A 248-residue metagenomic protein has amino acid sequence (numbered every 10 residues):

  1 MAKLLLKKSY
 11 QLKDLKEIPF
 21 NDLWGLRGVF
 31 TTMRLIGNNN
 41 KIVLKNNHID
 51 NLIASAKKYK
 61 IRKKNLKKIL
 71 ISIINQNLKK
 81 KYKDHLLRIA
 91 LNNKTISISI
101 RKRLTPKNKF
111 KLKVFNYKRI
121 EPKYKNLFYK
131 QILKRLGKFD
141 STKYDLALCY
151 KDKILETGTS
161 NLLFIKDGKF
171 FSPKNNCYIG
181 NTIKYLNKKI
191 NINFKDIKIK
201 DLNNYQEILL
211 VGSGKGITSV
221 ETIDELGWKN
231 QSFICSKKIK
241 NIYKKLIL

Functional and structural regions predicted by a protein language model:
M1-Q76, N92-L248: Helix-start/capping segments and mature chain N-termini
L78-K81: Non-catalytic, solvent-exposed interaction/assembly segments
K83-H85, Y144-D145: Short N-terminal helix-loop-first-beta-strand/juxtamembrane motif that initiates sensory/input modules
R88: Dinucleotide-binding Rossmann-like beta1-alpha1 core, especially the glycine-rich loop that anchors the ADP
